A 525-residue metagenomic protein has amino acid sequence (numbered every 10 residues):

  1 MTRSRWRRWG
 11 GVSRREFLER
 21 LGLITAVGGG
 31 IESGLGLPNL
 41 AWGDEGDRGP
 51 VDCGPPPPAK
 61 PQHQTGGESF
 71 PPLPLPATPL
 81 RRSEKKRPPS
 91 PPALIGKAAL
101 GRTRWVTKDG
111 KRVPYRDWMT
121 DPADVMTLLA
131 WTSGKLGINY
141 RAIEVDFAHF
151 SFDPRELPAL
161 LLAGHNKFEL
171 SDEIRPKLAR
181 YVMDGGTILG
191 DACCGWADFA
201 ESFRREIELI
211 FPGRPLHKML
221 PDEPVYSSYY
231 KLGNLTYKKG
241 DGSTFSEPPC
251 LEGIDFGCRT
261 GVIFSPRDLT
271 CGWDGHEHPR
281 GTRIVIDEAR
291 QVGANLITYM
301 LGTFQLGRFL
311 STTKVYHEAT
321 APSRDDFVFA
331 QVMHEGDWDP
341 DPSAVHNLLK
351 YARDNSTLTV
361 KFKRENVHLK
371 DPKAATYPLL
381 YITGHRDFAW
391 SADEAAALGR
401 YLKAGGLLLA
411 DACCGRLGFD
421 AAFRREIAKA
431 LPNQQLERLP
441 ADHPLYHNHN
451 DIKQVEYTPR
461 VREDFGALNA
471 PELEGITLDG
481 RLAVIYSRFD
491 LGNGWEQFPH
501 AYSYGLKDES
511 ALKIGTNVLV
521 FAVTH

Functional and structural regions predicted by a protein language model:
M1-E16, R20-A26, P38-W42: N-terminal secretory signal peptides
T2-W9, R14, R87-S90, G101 (+2 more regions): Extended interaction regions within the primary functional domain
S4-R7, G11, L21, W118-L209 (+6 more regions): Helical hinge/lid and interdomain linker segments adjacent to catalytic or ligand-binding clefts that mediate domain
I24, I31-E32, H217, T303 (+2 more regions): Short, polar/charged, Gly/Pro-enriched helix-capping and turn/loop motifs at alpha-helix termini and inter-helix linkers
I31-N39: C-terminal segment of classical bacterial N-terminal signal peptides
W42-A159, A163-N166, L269-T270, E277-L379 (+3 more regions): Aromatic-Pro/Gly-enriched surface loop or interdomain linker that acts as a lid/target-recognition segment
Q62-P71, P91, T103-T107, D198-H276 (+6 more regions): An acidic, glycine-rich "communication" segment
